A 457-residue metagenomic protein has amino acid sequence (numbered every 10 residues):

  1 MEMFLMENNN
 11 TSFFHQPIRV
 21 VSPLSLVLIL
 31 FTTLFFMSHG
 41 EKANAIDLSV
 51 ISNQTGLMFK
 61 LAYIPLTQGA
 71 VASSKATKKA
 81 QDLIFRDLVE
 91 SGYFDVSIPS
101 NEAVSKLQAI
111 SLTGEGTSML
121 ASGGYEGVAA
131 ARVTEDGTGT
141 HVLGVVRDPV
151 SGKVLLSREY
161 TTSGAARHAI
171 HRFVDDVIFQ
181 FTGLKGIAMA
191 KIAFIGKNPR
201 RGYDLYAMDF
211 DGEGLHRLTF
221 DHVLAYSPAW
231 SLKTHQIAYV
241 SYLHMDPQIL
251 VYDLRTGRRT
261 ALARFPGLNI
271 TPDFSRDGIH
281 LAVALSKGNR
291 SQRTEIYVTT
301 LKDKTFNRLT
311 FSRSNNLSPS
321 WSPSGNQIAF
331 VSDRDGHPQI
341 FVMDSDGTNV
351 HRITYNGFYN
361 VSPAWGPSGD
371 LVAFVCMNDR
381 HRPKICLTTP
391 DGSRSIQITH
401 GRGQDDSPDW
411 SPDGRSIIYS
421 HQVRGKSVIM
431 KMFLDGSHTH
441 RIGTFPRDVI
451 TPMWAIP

Functional and structural regions predicted by a protein language model:
A43-F59, V150-T219: C-terminal/domain-edge helix-coil "capping" segments
D47, A109-D176: Amphipathic beta-strand/beta-sheet edge segments enriched in Tyr/Trp
T67, A72-F85, V89-T140: Short, solvent-exposed, polar/charged sequence segments at loop or secondary-structure edges
V104, D209-Y226, D253-I270, T299-L317 (+3 more regions): Multi-bladed beta-propeller domains
K185, G196-D204, H222, V240-I249 (+10 more regions): A flexible loop/linker signature enriched in serine peptidases of the S9 family
I187-A188, L232-K233, R276-D277, P323-S324 (+3 more regions): Residue-level detector of Asp-centered blade-edge/turn motifs that repeat once per structural unit in beta-propeller
I192, I237-A238, G278-L281, G325-A329 (+2 more regions): Hydrophobic beta-strand positions that form the internal "hydrophobic ladder" of WD40/Gbeta-like beta-propeller blades
